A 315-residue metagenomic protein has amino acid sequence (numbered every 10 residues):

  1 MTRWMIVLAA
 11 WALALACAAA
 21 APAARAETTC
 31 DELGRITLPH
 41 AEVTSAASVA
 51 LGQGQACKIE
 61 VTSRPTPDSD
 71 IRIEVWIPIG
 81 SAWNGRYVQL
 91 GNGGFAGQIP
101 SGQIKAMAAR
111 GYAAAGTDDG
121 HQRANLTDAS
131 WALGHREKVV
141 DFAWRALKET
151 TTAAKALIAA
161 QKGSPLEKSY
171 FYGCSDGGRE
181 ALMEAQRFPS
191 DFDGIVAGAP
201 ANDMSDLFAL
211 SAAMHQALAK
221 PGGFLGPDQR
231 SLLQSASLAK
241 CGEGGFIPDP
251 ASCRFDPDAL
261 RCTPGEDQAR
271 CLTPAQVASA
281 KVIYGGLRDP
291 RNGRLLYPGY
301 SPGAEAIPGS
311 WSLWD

Functional and structural regions predicted by a protein language model:
M1-W4: Positively charged n-region of N-terminal signal peptides that target proteins for export
V7-A19: Bacterial N-terminal signal peptides
A23-R86, L90, I99-I104, Q234 (+3 more regions): Catalytic-loop region of hydrolases
T62, P78, L90-G94, T117-G120 (+2 more regions): Active-site-proximal beta-strand/loop segments in catalytic clefts of secreted hydrolases
W83-Y87, R110-A114, S164-S169, S190-G194: Loop/turn elements at helix/coil->beta-strand transitions in domains of secreted/extracellular proteins
N84, G94-G163, A209-L210, A217: Cap/lid segment of the alpha/beta-hydrolase catalytic domain
Q98, G102, S130-A146, F171-R179 (+4 more regions): Alpha-helix capping and helix-loop boundary segments enriched in small/acidic/polar residues
K168-L218, G223: Primarily recognizes the serine-hydrolase "nucleophile elbow" in alpha/beta-hydrolase and SGNH/GDSL folds
